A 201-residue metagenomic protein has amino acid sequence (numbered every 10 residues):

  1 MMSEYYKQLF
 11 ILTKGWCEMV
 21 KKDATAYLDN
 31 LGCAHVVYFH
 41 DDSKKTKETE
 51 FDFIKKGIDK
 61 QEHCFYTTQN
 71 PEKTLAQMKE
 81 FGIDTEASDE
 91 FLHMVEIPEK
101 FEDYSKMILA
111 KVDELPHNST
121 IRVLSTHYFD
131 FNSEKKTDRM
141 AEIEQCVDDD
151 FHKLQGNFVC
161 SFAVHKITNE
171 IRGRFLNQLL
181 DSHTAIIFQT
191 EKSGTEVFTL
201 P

Functional and structural regions predicted by a protein language model:
M1-M2: Methionine residue identity
Y5-P201: Non-catalytic regulatory/interaction regions at protein termini and inter-domain linkers
